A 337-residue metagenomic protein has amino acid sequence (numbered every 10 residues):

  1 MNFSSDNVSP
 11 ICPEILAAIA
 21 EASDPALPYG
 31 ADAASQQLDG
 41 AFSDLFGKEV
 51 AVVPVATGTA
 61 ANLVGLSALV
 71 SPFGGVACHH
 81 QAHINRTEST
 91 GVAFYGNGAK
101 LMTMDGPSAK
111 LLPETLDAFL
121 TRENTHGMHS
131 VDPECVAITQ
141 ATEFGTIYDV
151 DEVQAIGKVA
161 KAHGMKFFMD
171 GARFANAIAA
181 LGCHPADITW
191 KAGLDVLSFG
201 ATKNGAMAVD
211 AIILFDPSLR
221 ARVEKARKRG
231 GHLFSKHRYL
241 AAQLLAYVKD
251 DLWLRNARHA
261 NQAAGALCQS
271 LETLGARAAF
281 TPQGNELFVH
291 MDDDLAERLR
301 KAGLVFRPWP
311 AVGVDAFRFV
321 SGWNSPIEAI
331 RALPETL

Functional and structural regions predicted by a protein language model:
N2-A302, W309-I327, L333-L337: Conserved PLP-enzyme active-site core in the AAT-like
